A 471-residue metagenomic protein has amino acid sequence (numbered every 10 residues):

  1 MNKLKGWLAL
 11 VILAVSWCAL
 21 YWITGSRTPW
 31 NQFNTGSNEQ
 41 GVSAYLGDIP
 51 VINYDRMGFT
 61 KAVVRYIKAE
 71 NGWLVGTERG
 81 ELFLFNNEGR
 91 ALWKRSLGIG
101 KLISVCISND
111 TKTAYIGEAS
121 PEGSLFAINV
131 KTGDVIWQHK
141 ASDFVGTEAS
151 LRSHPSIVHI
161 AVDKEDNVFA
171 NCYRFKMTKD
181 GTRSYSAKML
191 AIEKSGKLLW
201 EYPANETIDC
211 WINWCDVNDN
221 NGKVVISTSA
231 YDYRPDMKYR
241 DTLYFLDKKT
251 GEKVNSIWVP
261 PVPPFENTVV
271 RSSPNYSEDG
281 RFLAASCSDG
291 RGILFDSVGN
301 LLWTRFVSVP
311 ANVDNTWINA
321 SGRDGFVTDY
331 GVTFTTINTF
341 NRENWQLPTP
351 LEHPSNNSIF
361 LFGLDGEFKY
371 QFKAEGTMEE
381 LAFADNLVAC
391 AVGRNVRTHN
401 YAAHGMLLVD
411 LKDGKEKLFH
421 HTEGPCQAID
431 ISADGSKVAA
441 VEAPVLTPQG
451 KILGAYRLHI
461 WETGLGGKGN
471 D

Functional and structural regions predicted by a protein language model:
P29-K61: A short helix->beta-strand "capping" segment at the edge of beta-propeller domains
G47-R56, R90-S96, D134-H139, D143-S150 (+6 more regions): A short beta-strand motif characteristic of beta-propeller blades
N53-G80, G100-I103: Beta-strand-rich domains and repeat architectures in extracellular enzymes and scaffolds, especially beta-propellers
F59-R65, G100-I107, G146-A161, I208-V217 (+4 more regions): Repeated scaffold domains used in trafficking and secretory/extracellular systems, primarily beta-propellers
K68-E70, N109-T111, V162-E165, D219-N221 (+4 more regions): Residue-level detector of Asp-centered blade-edge/turn motifs that repeat once per structural unit in beta-propeller
W73, A114, V168, V224 (+4 more regions): Hydrophobic beta-strand positions that form the internal "hydrophobic ladder" of WD40/Gbeta-like beta-propeller blades
N171-Y185, S227-R240, T336-H353, V392-A402 (+1 more regions): Short, conserved, GDST-rich strand-edge loop motifs in beta-rich repeat architectures
Q427-D471: Blade-level signature of beta-propeller repeat domains, shared across WD40, Kelch, NHL, RCC1 and BNR/Asp-box propellers
